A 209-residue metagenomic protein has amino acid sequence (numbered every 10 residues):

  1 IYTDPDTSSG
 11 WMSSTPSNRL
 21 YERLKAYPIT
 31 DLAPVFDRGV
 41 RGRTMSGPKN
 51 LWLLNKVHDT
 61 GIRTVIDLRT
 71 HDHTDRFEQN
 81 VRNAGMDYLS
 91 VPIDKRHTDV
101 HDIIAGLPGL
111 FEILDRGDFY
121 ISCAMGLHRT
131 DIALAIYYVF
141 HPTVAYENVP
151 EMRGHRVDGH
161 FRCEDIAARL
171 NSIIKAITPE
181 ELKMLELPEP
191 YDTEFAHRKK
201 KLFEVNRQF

Functional and structural regions predicted by a protein language model:
I1-Y120, I132-F209: Cys-dependent protein tyrosine phosphatase-like superfamily
C123: Short cysteine clusters
G126: Conserved G/P- and acidic residue-centered "switch" motifs that form tight phosphate/ATP-binding loops in soluble
R129: Conserved lysine of the Walker
